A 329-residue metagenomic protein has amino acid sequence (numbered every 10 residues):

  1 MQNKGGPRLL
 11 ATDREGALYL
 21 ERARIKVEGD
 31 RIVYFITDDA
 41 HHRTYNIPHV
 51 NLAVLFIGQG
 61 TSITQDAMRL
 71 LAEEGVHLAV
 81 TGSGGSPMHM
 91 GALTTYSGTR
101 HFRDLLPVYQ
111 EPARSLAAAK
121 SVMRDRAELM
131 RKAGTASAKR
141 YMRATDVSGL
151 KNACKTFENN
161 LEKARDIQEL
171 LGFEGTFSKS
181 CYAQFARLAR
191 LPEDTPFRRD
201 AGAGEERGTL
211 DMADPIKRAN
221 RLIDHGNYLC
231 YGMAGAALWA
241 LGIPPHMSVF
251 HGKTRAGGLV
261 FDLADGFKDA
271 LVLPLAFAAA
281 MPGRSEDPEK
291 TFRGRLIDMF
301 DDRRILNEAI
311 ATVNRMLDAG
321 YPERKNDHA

Functional and structural regions predicted by a protein language model:
M1-D30, F35-T37, E73, P87-A329: Active-site helix-to-loop segments that bind/position phosphate- or nucleotide-bearing substrates and donors across
R22, R43-N46: Short, flexible, glycine/charge-rich loop motifs used to bind or transfer phosphoryl groups or to couple energy/partner
I36, I47-T99: Glycine/small-residue-rich interface belts in oligomeric ring/scaffold proteins and their assembly partners
D38-H42: A structural micro-motif at secondary-structure boundaries
T44, F56-G60, V108, P112: Short secondary-structure transition/capping motifs
Y45-P48, M212-D214: A short alpha-helix capping/helix-coil boundary motif
